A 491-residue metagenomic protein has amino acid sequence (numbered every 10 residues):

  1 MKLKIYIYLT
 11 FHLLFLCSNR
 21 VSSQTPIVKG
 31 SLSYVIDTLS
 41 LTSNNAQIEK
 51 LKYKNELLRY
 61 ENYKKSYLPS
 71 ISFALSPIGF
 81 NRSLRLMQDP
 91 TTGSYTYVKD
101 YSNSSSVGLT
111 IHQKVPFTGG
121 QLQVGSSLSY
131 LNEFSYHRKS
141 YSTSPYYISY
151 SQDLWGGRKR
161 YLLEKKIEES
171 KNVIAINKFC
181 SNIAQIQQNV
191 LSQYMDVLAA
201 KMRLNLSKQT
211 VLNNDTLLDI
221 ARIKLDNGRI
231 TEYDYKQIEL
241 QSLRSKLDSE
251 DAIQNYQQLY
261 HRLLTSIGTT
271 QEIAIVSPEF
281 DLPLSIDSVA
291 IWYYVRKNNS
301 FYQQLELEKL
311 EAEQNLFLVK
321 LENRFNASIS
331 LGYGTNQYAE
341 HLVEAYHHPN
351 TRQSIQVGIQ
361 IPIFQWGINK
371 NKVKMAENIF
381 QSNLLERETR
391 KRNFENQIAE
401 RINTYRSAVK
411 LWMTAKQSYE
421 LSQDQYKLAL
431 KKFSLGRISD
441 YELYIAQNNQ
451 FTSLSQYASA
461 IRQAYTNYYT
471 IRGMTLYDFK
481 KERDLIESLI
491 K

Functional and structural regions predicted by a protein language model:
M1-L32: Bacterial Sec-dependent N-terminal signal peptides
Q24-T25, S72, G79-N81, Q88 (+2 more regions): Acidic, low-complexity, intrinsically disordered peripheral segments
T25, Y161, K165-K171, I176-Y294 (+4 more regions): Periplasmic alpha-helical coiled-coil/stalk elements that build and connect Gram-negative outer-membrane
T25-I27, L75-Y150, S277-L284, S330-I361 (+1 more regions): Small/polar, glycine/serine/threonine/aspartate-rich low-complexity segments that form flexible
I36-S40, P90-S94, D234-Y235, E239 (+2 more regions): Amphipathic alpha-helical coiled-coil scaffold segments and their short linker/junction regions
D37-N45, K54-I71, G108-R138, I148-K166 (+5 more regions): A glycine-/polar-enriched beta->alpha junction
I48-Y63, N182, I186-N205, L218 (+5 more regions): Amphipathic alpha-helical coiled-coil segments
